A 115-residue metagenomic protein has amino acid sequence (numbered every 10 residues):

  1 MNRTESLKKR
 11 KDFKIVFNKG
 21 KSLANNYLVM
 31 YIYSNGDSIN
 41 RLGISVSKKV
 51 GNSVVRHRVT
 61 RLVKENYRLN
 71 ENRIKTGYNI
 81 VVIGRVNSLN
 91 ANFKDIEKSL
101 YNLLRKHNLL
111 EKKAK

Functional and structural regions predicted by a protein language model:
M1-K115: Positively charged, solvent-exposed patches that mediate nucleic-acid binding
